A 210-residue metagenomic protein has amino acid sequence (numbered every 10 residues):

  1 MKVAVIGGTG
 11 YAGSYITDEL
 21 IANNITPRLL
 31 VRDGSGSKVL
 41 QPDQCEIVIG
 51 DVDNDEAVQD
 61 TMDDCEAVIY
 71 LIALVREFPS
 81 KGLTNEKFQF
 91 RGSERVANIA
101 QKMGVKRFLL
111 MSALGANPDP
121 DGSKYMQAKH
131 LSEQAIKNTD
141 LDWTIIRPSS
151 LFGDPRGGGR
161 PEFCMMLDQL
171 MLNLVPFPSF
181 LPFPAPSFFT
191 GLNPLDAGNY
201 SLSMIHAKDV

Functional and structural regions predicted by a protein language model:
V3-N23: N-terminal Rossmann NAD(P)H-binding glycine-rich loop of SDR-like oxidoreductase domains
I6, L30, L71-I72, F108-L114 (+1 more regions): SDR active-site strand-loop-helix element
G13-Y15, F90, H130: Residues forming the Rossmann-fold NAD(P)(H) cofactor-binding site
Y15-E19, I99, A135: Rossmann-fold NAD(P)-dependent oxidoreductase module
N23, P118-V210: Oxidoreductase cofactor-interface core, primarily capturing Rossmann-like NAD(P)-dependent enzymes
I25-R32: Conserved glycine-rich Rossmann-like NAD(P)H-binding loop of the short-chain dehydrogenase/reductase
S35-Q41, C45-K102, L114-D121: NAD(P)H-binding glycine-rich loop region in Rossmannoid oxidoreductase-like domains and their noncatalytic homologs
N54, G92-R95, R107, L131-S132 (+1 more regions): Conserved cofactor-binding/catalytic machinery of classical short-chain dehydrogenase/reductase
